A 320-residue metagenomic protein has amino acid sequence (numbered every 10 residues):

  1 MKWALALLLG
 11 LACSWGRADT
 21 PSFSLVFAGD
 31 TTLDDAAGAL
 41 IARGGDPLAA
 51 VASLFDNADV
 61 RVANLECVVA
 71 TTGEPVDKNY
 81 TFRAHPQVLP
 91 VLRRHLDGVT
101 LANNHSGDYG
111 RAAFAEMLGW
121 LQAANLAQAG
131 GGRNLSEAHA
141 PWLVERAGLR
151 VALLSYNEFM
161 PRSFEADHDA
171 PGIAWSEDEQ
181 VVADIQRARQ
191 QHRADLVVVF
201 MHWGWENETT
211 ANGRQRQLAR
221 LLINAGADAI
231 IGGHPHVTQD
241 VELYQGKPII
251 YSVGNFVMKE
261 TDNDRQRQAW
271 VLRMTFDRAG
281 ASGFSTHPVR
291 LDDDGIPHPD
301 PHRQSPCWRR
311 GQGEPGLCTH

Functional and structural regions predicted by a protein language model:
A4-A12: Bacterial N-terminal signal peptides
W15, D19-H320: Acidic, metal/ion-coordinating pockets
